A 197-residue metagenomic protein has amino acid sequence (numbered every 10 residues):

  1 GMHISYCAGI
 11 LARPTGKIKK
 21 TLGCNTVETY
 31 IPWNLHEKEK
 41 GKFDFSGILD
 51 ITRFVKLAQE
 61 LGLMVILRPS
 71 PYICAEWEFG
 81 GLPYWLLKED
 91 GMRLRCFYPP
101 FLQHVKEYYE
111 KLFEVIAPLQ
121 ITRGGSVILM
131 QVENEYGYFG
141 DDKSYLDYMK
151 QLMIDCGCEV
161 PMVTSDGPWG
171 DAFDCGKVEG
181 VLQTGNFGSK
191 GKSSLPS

Functional and structural regions predicted by a protein language model:
G1-H3: Active-site-proximal beta-strand elements of phosphoester/diester hydrolases
S5-C7, P32-H36, W169: Short active-site-proximal "capping" loops at secondary-structure junctions
S5-T21, K190-K192: Short, acidic/polar
Y6, K42-S46, C96, P100: Short coil/turn segments at secondary-structure boundaries
A8-I10, E37-K40, G137-G140: A generic structural signal for short coil/turn motifs at secondary-structure boundaries
P14-G80, Y84-W85, M149-D155, E159 (+1 more regions): Aromatic-lined substrate-binding rim segments of carbohydrate-active enzymes
L67, P71-H104, E110-S197: Substrate-binding/catalytic cleft of secreted carbohydrate-active enzymes, primarily glycoside hydrolases
